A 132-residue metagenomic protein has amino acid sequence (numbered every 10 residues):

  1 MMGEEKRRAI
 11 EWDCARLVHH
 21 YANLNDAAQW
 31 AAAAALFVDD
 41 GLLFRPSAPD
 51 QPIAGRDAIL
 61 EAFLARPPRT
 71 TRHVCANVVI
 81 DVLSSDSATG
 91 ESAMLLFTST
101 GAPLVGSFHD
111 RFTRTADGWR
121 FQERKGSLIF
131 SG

Functional and structural regions predicted by a protein language model:
M1-A27, A31, A35, D39: Short, low-complexity N-terminal intrinsically disordered segments enriched in polar/charged residues
R16, C75, S107: Short, conserved clusters of charged catalytic residues that mark active-site and nucleotide-handling motifs
W30-M94: A solvent-exposed, acidic/Ser-Thr-rich amphipathic alpha-helical stretch
A65-P68, G101, T113: Short aromatic-glycine motifs in intrinsically disordered, low-complexity regions
T89, V105-G132: Short beta-strand edge/turn micro-motifs at domain boundaries
M94-L96, K125: A short beta-strand motif that forms part of the nucleic acid-binding face of small beta-barrel RNA-binding folds
L96-P103: Short, cysteine-centered beta-strand-loop-beta hairpins and adjacent loop/turn segments enriched in charged/polar
